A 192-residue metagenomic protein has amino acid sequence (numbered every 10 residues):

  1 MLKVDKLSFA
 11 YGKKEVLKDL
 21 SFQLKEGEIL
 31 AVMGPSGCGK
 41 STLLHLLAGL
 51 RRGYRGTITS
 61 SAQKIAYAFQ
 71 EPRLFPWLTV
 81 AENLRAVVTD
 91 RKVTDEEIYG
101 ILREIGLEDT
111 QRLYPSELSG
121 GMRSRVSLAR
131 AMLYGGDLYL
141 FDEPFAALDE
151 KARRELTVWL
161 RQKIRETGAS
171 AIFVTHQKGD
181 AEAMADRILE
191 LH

Functional and structural regions predicted by a protein language model:
M33-P35: The feature captures the beta-strand-to-loop junction immediately N-terminal to the Walker
A48: Helix-to-loop junction immediately C-terminal to a conserved catalytic motif
V93-T110, R161-Q162: Conserved ABC ATPase "signature" region
Y114-L118, M122: Conserved ABC ATPase signature
L133-D137: A short, proline-enriched helix->beta-strand linker immediately N-terminal to the Walker B motif in ABC-type P-loop
Y139-E143: Catalytic Walker B motif of ABC-type/P-loop ATPase nucleotide-binding domains
G168-V174: Conserved H-loop
